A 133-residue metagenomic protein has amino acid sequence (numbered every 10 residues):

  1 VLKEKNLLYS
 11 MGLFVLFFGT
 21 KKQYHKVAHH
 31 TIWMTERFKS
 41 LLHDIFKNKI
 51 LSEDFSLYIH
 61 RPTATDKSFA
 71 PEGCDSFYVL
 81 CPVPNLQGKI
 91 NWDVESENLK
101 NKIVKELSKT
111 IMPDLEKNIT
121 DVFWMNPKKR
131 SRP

Functional and structural regions predicted by a protein language model:
V1-A70: Mid-domain catalytic core of redox enzymes that form a hydrophobic substrate pocket/lid adjacent to a catalytic redox
K3-E4, L41-F46, S96-K100, R130-P133: Charged, low-complexity, helix-prone segments enriched in Lys/Glu/Asp/Gln
L13, D54, V94, N98-K102 (+1 more regions): Generic recognition of stable, solvent-exposed alpha-helical segments in well-folded globular domains
G19, P71-E106: Conserved FAD/dinucleotide-binding core of flavoprotein oxidoreductases
T20-Y24, N85, K109, P113: Short, well-ordered loop/turn and helix-capping segments at boundaries between secondary-structure elements and domains
I45-F46, I103, L107-I111: Hydrophobic, Leu/Ile/Phe/Ala-enriched alpha-helical segments that form helix-helix packing faces
D54-Y58, P113-P133: A glycine-rich dinucleotide-binding beta-alpha-beta segment and adjacent secondary-structure elements that constitute
T65-C74, K128-P133: FAD-binding beta-loop-beta segment adjacent to the flavin cofactor pocket
